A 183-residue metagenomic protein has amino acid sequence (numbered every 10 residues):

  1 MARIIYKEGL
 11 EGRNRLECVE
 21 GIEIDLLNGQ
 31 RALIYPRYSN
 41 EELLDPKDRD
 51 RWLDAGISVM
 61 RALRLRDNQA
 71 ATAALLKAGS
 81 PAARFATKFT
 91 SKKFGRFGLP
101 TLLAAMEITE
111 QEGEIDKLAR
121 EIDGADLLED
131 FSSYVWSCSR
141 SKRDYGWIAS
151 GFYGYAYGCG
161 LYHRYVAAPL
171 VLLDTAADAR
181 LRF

Functional and structural regions predicted by a protein language model:
M1-K93, R164-L170, A176-F183: Extracellular adhesion/carbohydrate-recognition regions
G79-G98, L102-G158, L173: An exposed tryptophan-centered "aromatic clamp" motif
C159-H163: Extracellular carbohydrate recognition
